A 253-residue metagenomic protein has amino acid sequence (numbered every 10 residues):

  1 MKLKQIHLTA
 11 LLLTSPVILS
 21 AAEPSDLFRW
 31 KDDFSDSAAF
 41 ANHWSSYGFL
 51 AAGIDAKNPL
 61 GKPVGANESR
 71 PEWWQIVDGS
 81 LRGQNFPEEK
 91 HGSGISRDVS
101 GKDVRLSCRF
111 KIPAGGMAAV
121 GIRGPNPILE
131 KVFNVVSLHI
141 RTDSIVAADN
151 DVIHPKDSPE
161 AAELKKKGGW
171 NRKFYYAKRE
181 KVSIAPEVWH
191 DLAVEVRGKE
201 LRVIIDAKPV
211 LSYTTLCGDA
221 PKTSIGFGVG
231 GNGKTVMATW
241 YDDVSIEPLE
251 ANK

Functional and structural regions predicted by a protein language model:
E23-K62, K253: Extracellular carbohydrate-recognition regions
F34, L106-C108, W189-R197, L201-V203: Short tryptophan-centered beta-strand motifs in secreted/extracellular beta-sheet-rich domains of glycan-recognition
R70-K90: Short carbohydrate-recognition loop motifs
G83-E163: Secretory/extracellular carbohydrate-interaction modules and structurally similar beta-sandwich "look-alikes"
G92-D98, K178-I184, G230-G231: Beta-strand-rich interaction surfaces with strong enrichment in secreted/lumenal proteins
A162-D191: Short, aromatic/His-centered strand-loop micro-motif at the edge of beta-sheets
I204-K208: Short strand-turn-strand beta-turns centered on an Asx-Gly dipeptide
Y213-D242: Flexible glycan-contacting loops in extracellular carbohydrate-active proteins
